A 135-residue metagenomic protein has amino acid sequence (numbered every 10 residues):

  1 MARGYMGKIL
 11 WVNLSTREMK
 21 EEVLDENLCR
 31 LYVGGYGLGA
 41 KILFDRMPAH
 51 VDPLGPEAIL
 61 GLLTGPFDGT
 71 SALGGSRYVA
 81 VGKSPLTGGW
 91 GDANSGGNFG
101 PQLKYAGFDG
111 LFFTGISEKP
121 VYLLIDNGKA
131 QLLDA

Functional and structural regions predicted by a protein language model:
M1-A135: Acidic carboxylate diad motif detector
